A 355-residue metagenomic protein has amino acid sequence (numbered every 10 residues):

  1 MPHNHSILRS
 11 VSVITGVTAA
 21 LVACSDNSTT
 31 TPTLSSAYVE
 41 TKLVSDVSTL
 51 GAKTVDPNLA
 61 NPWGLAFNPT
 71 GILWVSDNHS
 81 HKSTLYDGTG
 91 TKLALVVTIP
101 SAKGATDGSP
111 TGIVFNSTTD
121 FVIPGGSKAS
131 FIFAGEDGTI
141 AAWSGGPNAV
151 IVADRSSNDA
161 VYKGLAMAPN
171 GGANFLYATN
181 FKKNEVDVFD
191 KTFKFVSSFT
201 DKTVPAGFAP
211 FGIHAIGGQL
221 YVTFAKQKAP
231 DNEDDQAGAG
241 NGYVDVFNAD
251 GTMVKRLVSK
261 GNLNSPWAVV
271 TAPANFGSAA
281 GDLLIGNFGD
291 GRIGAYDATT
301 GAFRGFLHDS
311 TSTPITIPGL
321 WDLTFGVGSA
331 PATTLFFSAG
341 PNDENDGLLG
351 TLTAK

Functional and structural regions predicted by a protein language model:
P2-S12: Bacterial N-terminal signal peptides that target proteins for export
T15-T18: Alpha-helical transmembrane segments
A20-A23: C-terminal motif of bacterial Sec signal peptides marking the signal peptidase cleavage site
S25-K355: Sequence/structural signature of beta-propeller domains
